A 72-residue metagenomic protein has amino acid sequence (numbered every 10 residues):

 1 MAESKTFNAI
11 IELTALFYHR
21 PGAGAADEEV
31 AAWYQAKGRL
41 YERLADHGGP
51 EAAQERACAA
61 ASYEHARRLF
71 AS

Functional and structural regions predicted by a protein language model:
M1-S72: Long, non-catalytic architectural segments outside compact domain cores
